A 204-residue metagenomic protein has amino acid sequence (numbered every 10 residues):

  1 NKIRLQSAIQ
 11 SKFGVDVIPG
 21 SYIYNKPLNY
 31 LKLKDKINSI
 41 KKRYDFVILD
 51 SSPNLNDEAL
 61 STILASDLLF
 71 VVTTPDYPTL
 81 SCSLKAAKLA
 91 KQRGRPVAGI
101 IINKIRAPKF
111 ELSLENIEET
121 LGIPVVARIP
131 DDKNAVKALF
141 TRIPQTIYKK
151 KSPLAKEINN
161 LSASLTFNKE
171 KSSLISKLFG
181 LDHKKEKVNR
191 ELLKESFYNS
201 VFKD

Functional and structural regions predicted by a protein language model:
N1-K42, L139-T141: P-loop/Walker-type NTP enzyme "switch/lid" segment
S11, R43-F46, I158-S164: Broad hydrophobic/π-residue packing in well-ordered secondary structure
I23, D57, Q145: Short, flexible micro-motifs
N29, L33, T79, L154: Short, conserved glycine- and acidic-residue-centered signature motifs in active-site or ligand-binding loops
L33-I37, S83, E157, L161 (+1 more regions): Generic hydrophobic alpha-helical segments
D35, S39-K42, F46, S51-D131 (+1 more regions): Conserved catalytic-core segment of NTP-binding enzymes
Q92-D204: C-terminal lobe/tail of nucleotide-utilizing enzymes
